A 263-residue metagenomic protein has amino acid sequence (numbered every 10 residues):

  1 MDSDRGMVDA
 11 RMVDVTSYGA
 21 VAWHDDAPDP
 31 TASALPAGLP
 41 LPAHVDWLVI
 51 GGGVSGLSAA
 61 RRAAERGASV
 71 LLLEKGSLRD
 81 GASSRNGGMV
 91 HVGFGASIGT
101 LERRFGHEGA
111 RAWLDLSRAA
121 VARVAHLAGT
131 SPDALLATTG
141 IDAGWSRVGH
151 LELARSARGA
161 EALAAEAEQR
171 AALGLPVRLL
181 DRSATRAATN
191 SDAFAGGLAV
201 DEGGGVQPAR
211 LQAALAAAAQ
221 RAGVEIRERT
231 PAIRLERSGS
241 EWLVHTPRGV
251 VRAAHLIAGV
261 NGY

Functional and structural regions predicted by a protein language model:
M1-W47: Extreme N-terminal leader/targeting segments of oxidoreductases
W47-V49, V70: Conserved hydrophobic helix-helix packing surfaces used for dimerization/oligomerization
G51-S55, K75: Glycine-rich Rossmann-fold phosphate-binding loop(s) that bind the pyrophosphate of adenine dinucleotide cofactors
G52, F94, V260-N261: Glycine-rich, N-terminal phosphate-binding loop of Rossmann-like dinucleotide-binding domains
A60, A64, A218-Q220: Gly/Ala-rich phosphate-binding loop of Rossmann-like dinucleotide-binding domains, activating on the conserved
A64-R85: Glycine-rich FAD pyrophosphate-binding loop
G93-S183: Dinucleotide-binding Rossmann-like beta1-alpha1 core, especially the glycine-rich loop that anchors the ADP
E161, E168-A171, D192-A254, G259: Helical element adjacent to the flavin cofactor pocket in flavoenzyme catalytic cores
